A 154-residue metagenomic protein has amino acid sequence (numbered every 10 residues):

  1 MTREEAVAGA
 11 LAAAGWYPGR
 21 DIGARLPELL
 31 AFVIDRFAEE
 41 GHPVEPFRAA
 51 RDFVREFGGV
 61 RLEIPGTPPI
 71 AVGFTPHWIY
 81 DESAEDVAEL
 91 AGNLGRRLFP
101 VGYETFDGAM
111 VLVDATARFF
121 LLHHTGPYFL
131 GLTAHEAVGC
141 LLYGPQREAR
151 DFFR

Functional and structural regions predicted by a protein language model:
M1-A109, D151-R154: A surface-exposed partner-binding patch
H42, H77, H123-H124, H135: Histidine (H) residue identity feature
E104, L122, F129-L130: Hydrophobic/basic alpha-helical segments enriched in Actinobacteria
D107, R118-F119: Short loop/turn segments at secondary-structure transitions that flank enzyme active sites
A109-V111, L130: Short active-site-adjacent structural elements
V113-A117, H124: Short acidic-glycine loop/turn motifs at beta-strand connectors
G126-R154: Compact, glycine/acidic-enriched structural inserts
